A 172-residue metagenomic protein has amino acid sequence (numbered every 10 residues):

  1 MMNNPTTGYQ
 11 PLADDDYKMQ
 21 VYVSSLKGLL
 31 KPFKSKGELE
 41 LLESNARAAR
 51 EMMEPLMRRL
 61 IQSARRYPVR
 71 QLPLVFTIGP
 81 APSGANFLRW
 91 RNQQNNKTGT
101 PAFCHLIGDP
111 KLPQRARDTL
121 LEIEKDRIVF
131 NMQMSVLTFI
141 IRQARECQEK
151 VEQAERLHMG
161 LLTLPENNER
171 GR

Functional and structural regions predicted by a protein language model:
M2-R172: A positively charged, amphipathic N-terminal helix/segment that binds anionic biomolecules
